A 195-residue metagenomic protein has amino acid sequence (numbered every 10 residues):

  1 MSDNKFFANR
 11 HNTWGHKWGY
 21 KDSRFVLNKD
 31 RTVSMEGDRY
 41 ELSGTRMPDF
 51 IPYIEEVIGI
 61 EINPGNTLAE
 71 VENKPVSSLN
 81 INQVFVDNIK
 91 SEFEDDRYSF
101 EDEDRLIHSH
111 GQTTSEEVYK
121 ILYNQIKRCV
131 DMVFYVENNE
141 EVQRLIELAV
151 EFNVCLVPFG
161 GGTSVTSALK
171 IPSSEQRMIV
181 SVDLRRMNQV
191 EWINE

Functional and structural regions predicted by a protein language model:
M1-E195: Noncatalytic alpha-helical scaffold of FAD-dependent oxidoreductases
